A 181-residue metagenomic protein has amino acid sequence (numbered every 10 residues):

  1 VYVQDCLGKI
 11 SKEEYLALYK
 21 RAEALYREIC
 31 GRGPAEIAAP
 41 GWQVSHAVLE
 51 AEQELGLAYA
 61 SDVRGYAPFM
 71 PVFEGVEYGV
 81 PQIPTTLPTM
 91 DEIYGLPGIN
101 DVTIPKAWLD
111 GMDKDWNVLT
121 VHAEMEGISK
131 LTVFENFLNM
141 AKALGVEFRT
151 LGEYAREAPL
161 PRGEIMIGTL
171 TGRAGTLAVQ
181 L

Functional and structural regions predicted by a protein language model:
V1-V48, E77-G79, P84-Y94, W116-A123: Metal-dependent polysaccharide deacetylase catalytic core of the NodB/CE4 family, i.e., the active-site-bearing domain
K12-E14, E74-G79, G98-D101, P161-T169: Short, surface-exposed amphipathic charged segments that create phosphate/polyanion-binding patches used for binding
L16-E23, L49, W108-L109, F134-N139: Generic structural signal for well-ordered alpha-helices, preferentially at hydrophobic/aromatic core positions
L18-R21, P81-M90, I104, I165-A178: A polyampholytic, Gly/Pro-enriched intrinsically disordered region
Q53-F73, G79-Y94, V146-R156: His/Asp/Glu-enriched short active-site or ligand-binding loop at hydrolase and phosphoryl-transfer sites
Y59, M112-L181: C-terminal domain-boundary segment and adjacent tail
N100-K114: A short, acidic, amphipathic alpha-helical segment used as a generic capping/interface helix at domain edges
